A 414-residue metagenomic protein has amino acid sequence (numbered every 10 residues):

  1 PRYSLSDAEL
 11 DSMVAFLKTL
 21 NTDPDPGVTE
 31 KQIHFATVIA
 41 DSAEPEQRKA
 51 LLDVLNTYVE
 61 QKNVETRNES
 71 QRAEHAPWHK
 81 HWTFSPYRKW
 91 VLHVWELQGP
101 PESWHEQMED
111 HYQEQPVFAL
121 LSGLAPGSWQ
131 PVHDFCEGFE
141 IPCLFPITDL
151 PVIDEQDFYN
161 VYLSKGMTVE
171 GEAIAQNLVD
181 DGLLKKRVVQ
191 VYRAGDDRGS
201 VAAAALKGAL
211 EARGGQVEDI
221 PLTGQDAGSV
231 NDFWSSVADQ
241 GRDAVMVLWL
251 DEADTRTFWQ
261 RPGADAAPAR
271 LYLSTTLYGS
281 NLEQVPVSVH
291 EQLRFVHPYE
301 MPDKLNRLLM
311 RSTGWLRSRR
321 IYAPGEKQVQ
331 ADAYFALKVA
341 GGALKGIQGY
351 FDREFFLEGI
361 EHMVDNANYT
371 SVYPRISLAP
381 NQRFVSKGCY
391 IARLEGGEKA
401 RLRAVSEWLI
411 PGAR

Functional and structural regions predicted by a protein language model:
P1-D11, L20: Axial heme c-ligation environment in periplasmic c-type cytochrome domains
V14-E30: Post-cleavage N-terminal segment of exported redox proteins
P26-E69, V188-R193: Short beta-strand segments enriched in small/hydrophobic residues
E30-Q32, E46-D53, E65-E155, T223-Q225: Beta-alpha junction/loop-to-helix N-cap segments that form part of ligand/metal-binding clefts
E114-I220, A269-F295: Extracytoplasmic ligand/sensor domains, especially the bilobed periplasmic-binding protein
P126-E137, S229-F233, A238-D265: Hydrophobic alpha-helical
Q260-Y334, A404-G412: Extracellular/periplasmic periplasmic-binding protein-like sensory domains
L316-Q330, G341-L402: Segments of small-molecule ligand-sensing domains
